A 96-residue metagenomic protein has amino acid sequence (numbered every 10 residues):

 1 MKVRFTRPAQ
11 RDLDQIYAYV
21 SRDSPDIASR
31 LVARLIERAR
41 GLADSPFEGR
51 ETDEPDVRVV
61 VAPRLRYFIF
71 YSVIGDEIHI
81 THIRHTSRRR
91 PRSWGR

Functional and structural regions predicted by a protein language model:
K2-V57, I74-E77, R96: Basic, Lys/Arg-enriched alpha-helical interface segments
D56-V57, R66-F68: Short hydrophobic/aromatic beta-strand or adjacent loop that forms the aromatic wall/cage of a ligand/substrate-binding
F68, S72-R96: Enriched for short, Lys/Arg-rich terminal
